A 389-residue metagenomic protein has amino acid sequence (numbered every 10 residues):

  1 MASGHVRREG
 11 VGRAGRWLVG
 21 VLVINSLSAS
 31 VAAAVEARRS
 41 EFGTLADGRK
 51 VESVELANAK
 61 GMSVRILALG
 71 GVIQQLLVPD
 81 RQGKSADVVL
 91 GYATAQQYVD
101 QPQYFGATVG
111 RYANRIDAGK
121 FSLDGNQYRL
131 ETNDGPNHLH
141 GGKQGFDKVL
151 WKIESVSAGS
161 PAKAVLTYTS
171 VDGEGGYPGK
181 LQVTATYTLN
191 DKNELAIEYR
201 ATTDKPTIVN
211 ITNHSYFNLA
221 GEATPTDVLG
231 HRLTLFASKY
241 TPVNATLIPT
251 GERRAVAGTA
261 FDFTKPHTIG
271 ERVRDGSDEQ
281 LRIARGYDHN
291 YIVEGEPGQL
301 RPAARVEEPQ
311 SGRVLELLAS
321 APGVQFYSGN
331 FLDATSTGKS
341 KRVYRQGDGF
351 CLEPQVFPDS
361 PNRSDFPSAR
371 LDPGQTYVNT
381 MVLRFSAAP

Functional and structural regions predicted by a protein language model:
M1-R13: N-terminal secretory signal peptides that target proteins for export/translocation
E9, W17, N218: Alpha-helical and His/Cys-centered functional microenvironments
W17-A29: Bacterial N-terminal signal peptides
S28-E36: Bacterial Sec-dependent signal peptides at the C-terminal "C-region" and cleavage site
V35-P389: An exposed, glycine/acidic-rich loop-and-rim segment of catalytic or binding clefts
